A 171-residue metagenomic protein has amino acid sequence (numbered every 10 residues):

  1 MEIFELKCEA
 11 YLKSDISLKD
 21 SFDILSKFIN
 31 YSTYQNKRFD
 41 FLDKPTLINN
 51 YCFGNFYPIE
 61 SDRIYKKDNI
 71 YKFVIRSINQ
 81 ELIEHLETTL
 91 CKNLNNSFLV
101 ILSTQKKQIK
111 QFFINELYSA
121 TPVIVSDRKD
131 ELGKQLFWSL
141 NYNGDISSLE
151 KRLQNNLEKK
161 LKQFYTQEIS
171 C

Functional and structural regions predicted by a protein language model:
M1-C171: RNA-interacting cores
